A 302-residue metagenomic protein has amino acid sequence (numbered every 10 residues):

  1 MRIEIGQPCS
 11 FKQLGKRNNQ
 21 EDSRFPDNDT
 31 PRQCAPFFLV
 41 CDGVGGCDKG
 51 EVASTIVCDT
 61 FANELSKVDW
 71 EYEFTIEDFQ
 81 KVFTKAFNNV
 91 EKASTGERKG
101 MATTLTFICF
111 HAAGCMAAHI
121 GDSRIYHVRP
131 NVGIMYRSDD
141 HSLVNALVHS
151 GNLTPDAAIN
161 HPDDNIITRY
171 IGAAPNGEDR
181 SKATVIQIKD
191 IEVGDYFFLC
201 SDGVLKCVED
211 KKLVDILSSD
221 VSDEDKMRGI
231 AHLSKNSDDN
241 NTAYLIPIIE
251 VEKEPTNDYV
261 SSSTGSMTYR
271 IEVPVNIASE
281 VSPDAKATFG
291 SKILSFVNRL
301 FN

Functional and structural regions predicted by a protein language model:
M1-N302: PP2C/PPM-type serine/threonine phosphatase catalytic domain
